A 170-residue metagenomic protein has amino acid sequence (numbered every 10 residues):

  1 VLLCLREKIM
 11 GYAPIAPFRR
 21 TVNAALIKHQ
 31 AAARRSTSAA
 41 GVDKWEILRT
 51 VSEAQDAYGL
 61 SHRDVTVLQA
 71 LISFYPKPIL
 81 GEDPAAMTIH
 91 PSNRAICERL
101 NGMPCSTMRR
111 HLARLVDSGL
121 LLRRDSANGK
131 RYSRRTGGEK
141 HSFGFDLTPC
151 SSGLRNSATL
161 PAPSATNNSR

Functional and structural regions predicted by a protein language model:
V1-T88: Short recognition helix of helix-turn-helix/winged-helix DNA-binding domains
L48-A54, C150-S157: Generic hydrophobic, helix-prone segments enriched in Leu/Val/Ile
Q55-G59, P84, R99-M103, T159 (+1 more regions): Conserved aromatic-histidine-acidic binding/catalytic patches
S73, A127-G129, P149-G153: Short loop/turn segments at secondary-structure transitions that flank enzyme active sites
P76-G138: Winged helix-turn-helix DNA-binding recognition segment
E139-S151: A short linear beta-strand->loop->alpha-helix hinge motif most characteristic of winged-helix/helix-turn-helix
S152-R170: Extended alpha-helical scaffolds
